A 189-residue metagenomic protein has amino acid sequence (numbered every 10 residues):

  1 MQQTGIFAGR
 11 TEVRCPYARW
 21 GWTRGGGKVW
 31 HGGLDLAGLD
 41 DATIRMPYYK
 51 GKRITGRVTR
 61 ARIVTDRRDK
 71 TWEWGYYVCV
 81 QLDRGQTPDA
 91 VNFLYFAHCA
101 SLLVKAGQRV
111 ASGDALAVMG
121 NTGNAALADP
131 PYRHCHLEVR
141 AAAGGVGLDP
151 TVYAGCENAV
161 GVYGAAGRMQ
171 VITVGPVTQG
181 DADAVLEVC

Functional and structural regions predicted by a protein language model:
M1-A8, V13-P16: N-terminal module-boundary/linker segments of secreted carbohydrate-active enzymes
M1-G5, T87-V91, K105-D114, P130-V171: Acidic, glycine-rich catalytic/binding loops that coordinate metals and/or anionic ligands
E12-Y49, H134: Short glycine/threonine/proline-enriched tight-turn/helix- or strand-capping micro-motif at secondary-structure
D35, C79, Y95, V118 (+1 more regions): Conserved beta-strand positions that form and line the central face of beta-propeller blades
A42-I44, L102, Q108: Residue "hotspots" at secondary-structure boundaries inside conserved domains
P47-L103, T122-H136: Zn2+-dependent peptidoglycan hydrolase active-site motif and core
A97-C99, M169-C189: Solvent-exposed beta-strand motifs enriched in subsets of small alpha/beta binding domains, especially certain
S112-T122: Conserved metal-binding segment of the jelly-roll/cupin
